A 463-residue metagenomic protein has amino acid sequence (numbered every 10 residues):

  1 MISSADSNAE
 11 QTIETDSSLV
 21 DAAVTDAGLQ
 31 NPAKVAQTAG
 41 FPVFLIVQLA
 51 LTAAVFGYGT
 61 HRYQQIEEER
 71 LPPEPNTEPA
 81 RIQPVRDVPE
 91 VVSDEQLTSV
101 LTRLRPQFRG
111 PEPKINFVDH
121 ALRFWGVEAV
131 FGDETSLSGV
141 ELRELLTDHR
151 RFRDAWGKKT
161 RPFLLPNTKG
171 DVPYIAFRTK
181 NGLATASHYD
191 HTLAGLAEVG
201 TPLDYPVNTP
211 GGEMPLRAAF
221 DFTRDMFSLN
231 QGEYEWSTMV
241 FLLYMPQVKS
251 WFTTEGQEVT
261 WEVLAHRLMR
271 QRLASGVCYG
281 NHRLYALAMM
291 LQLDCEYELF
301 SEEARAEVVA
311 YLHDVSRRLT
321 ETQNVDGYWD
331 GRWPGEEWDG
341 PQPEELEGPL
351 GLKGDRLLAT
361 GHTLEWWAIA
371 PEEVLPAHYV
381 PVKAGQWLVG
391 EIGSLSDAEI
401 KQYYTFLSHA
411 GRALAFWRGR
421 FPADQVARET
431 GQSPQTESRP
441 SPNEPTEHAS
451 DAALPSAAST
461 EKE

Functional and structural regions predicted by a protein language model:
I2-L29: N-terminal intrinsically disordered, acidic low-complexity segments at the extreme N-terminus
V20-A22, G28-E463: Preference for long, amphipathic alpha-helical scaffolds in soluble/luminal domains and all-alpha bundles
